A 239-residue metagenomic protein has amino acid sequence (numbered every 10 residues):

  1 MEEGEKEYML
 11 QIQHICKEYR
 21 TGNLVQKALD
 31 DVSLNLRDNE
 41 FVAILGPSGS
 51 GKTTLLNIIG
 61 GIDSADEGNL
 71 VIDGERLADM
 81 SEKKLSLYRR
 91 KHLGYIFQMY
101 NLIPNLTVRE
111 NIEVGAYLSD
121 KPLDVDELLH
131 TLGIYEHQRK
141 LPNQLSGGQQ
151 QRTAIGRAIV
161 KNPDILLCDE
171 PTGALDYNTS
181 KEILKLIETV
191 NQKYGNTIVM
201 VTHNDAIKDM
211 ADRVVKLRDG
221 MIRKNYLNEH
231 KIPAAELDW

Functional and structural regions predicted by a protein language model:
E2-E7: Short, Lys/Arg-enriched N-terminal segments with co-localized hydrophobic residues within the first ~10-30 amino acids
L10-A211, K216-L217: ABC family nucleotide-binding domain
M221-W239: Conserved beta-strand-loop-alpha-helix hinge in the C-terminal portion of ABC ATPase nucleotide-binding domains
